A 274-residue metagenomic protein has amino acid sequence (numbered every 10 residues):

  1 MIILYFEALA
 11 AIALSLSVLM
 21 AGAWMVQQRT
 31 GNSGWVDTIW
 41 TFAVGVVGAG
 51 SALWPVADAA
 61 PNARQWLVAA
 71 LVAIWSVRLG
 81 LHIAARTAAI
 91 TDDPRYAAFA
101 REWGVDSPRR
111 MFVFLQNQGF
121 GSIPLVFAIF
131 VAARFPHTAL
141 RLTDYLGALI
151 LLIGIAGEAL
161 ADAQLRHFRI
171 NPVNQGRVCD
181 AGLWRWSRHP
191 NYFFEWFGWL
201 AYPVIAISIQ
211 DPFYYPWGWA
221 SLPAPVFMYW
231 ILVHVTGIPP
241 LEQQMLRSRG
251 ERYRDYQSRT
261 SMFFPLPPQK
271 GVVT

Functional and structural regions predicted by a protein language model:
M1-L4, M25-R29, L160: Short juxtamembrane and helix-loop transition motifs at transmembrane-helix boundaries in membrane proteins
F6-M20, A43-L79, I83, F120-Q164 (+1 more regions): Hydrophobic transmembrane alpha-helices
A21-N32, L81-A85: C-terminal ends of transmembrane helices
M25-V26, F99, M245, Y256: Broad structural signal for hydrophobic residues in well-ordered alpha-helices, predominantly aliphatic
R29-T30, W103, R249, T260: A broad structural signal for alpha-helix termini and local helix breaks/kinks
R29-W35, P55, A59-A60: Helix-loop junctions on the outward
T30-V46, D92-V113, R177-W184: Juxtamembrane helix-capping/reentrant segments at transmembrane boundaries
L79-V131: Hydrophobic alpha-helical segments and helix pairs
